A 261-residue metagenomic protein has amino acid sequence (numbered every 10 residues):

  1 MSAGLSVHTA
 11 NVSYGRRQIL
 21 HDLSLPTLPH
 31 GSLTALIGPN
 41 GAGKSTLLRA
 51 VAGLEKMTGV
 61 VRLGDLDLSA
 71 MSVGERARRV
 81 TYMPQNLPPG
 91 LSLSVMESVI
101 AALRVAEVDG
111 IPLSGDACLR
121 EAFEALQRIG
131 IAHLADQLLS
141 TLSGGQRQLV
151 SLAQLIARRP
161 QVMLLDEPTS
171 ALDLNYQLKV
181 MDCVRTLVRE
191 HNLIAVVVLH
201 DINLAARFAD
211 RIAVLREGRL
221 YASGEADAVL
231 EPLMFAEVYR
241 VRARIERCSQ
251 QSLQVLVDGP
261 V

Functional and structural regions predicted by a protein language model:
M1-H30, A70-S72, G90, P112: A short, flexible loop at the N-terminus of ABC-type nucleotide-binding domains that lies
I37-P39: The feature captures the beta-strand-to-loop junction immediately N-terminal to the Walker
A52: Helix-to-loop junction immediately C-terminal to a conserved catalytic motif
G59-D67: Conserved ABC transporter NBD signature motif
I100, G115-L134: Conserved ABC ATPase "signature" region
L138-L142, Q146: Conserved ABC ATPase signature
M163-E167: Catalytic Walker B motif of ABC-type/P-loop ATPase nucleotide-binding domains
